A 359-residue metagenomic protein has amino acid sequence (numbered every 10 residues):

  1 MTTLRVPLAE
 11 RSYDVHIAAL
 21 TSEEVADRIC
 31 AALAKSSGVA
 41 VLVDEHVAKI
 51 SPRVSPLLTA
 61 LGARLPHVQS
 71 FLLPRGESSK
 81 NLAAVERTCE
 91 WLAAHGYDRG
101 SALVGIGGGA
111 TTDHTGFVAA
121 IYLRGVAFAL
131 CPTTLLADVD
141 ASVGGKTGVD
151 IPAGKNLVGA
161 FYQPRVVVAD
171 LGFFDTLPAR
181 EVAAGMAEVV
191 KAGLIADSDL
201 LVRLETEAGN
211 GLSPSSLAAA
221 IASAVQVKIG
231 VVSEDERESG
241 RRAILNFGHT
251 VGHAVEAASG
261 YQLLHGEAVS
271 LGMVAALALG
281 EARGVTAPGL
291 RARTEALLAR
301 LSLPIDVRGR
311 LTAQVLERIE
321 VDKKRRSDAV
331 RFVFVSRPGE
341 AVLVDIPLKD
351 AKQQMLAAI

Functional and structural regions predicted by a protein language model:
M1-S101: ATP/NTP phosphate-donor binding region
T2-L4, A187-V189, V285-I359: C-terminal charged capping/lid subdomain of soluble metabolic enzymes
P7, L33, G96-D98, I121-L123 (+6 more regions): Solvent-exposed alpha-helices and their adjacent loops that cap or buttress functional pockets in soluble metabolic
H16, F117-G209: A glycine/threonine-rich phosphate-anchoring loop and its flanking beta-alpha core in nucleotide/phosphate-binding
C89-V104, T115-L130: Non-catalytic interfacial helical region
A110-F117, D138-V139, A254: Short glycine/serine/threonine-rich phosphate/pyrophosphate-binding segments that cradle anionic phosphate groups
R203-A313: Active-site segments that bind and position negatively charged phosphate/pyrophosphate groups
